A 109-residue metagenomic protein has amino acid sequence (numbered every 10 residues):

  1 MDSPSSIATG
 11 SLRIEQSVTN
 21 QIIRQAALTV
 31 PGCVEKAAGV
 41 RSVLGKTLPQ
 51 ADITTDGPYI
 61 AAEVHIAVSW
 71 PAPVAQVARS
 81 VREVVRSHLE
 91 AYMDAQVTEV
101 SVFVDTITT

Functional and structural regions predicted by a protein language model:
M1-A75, R79, A91, A95-T109: Contiguous, often N-terminal, cationic amphipathic patches that form binding interfaces
